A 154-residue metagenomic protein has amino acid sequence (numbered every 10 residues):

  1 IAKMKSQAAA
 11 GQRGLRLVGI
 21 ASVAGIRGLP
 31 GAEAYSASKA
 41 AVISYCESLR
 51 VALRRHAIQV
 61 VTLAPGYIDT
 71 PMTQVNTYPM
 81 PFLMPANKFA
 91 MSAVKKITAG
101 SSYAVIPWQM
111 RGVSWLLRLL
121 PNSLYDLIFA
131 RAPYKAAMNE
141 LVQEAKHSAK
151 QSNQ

Functional and structural regions predicted by a protein language model:
I1-Q12, R50-V51: Amphipathic alpha-helical dimer-interface segment in Rossmann-like NAD(P)H-dependent oxidoreductases
V18, V60-L63, T73, A93: Hydrophobic structural elements of the Rossmann-like NAD(P)H-binding subdomain that define the short-chain
S22: Residue(s) in the substrate-gating loop at a strand-loop-helix junction that position the organic substrate next
R27, S48-Q59: Active-site-adjacent segment of SDR/Rossmann-fold oxidoreductases
R27-E33: Active-site loop immediately N-terminal to the catalytic Tyr-X3-Lys motif of short-chain dehydrogenase/reductase
S38: Active-site helix of classical SDR
T62, Y78-W115: C-terminal helical subdomain
P65-V75, P79: Short, flexible catalytic-loop segment of classical short-chain dehydrogenase/reductase
